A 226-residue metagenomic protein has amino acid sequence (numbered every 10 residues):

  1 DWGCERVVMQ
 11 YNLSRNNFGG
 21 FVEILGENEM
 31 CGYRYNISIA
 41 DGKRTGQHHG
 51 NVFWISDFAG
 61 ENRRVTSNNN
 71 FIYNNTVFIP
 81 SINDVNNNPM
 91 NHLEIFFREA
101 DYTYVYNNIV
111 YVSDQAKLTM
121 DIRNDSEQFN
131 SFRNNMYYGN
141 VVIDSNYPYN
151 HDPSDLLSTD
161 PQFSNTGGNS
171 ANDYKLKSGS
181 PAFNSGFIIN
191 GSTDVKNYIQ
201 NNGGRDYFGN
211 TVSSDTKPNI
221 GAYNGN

Functional and structural regions predicted by a protein language model:
D1-N172: Glycine- and acidic/polar-rich repeat regions and solenoidal domains
E23, S164, K177, G221-Y223: Residues in well-ordered beta-strands of folded domains
S158, K177-S178: Short amphipathic alpha-helical segments
A171-D173, S180-N226: Surface beta-loop-beta hairpin patches that serve as ligand-binding interfaces in beta-rich domains
